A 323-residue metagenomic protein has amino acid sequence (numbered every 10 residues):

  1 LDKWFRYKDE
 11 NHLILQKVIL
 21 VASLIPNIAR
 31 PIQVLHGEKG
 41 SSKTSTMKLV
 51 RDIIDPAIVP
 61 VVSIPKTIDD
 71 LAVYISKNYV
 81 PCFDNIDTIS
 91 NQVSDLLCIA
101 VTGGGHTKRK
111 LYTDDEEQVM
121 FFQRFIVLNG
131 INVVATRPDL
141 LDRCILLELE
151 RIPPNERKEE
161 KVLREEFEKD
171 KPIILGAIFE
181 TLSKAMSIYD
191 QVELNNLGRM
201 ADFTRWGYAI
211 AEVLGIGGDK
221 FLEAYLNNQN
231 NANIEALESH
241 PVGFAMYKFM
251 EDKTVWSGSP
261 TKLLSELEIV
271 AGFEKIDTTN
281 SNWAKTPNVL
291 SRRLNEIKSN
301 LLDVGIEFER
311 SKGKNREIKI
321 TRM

Functional and structural regions predicted by a protein language model:
L1-K77: P-loop NTPase catalytic core of nucleic-acid-dependent motor ATPases
L1-R6, L149-D170: A short, charged helix-loop
D55, S94-Q118: Conserved catalytic/switch belt of AAA+ P-loop NTPases
L71-V73, K110-L128: AAA+/SF3 P-loop NTPase mechanochemical coupling elements
K77-Y79, G104, F122-F125, D139-C144: Short glycine-/polar-rich loops that comprise or flank the Walker A/P-loop and associated switch/sensor motifs
V80-V101, V133-D142: Conserved AAA+/SF3 P-loop NTPase catalytic/coupling segment centered on the Walker-B
F83, I89, S187-M323: DNA transaction DNA-binding modules
T136-P154: A short helix-turn-beta junction within AAA+ P-loop NTPase domains corresponding to the substrate/partner-engaging
